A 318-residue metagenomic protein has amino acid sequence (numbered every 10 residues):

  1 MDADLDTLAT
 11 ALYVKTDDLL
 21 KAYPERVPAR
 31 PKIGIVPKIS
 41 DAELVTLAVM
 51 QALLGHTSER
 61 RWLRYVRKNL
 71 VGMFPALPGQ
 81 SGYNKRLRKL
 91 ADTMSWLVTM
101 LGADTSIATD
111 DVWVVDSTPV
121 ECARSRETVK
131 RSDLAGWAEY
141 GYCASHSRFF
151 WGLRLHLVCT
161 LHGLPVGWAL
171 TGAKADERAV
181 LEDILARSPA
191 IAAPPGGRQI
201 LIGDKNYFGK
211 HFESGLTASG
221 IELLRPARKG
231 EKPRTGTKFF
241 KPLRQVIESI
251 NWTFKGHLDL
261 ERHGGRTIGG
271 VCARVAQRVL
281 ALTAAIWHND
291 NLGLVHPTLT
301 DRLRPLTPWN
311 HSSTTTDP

Functional and structural regions predicted by a protein language model:
M1-P318: Short alpha-helical elements
